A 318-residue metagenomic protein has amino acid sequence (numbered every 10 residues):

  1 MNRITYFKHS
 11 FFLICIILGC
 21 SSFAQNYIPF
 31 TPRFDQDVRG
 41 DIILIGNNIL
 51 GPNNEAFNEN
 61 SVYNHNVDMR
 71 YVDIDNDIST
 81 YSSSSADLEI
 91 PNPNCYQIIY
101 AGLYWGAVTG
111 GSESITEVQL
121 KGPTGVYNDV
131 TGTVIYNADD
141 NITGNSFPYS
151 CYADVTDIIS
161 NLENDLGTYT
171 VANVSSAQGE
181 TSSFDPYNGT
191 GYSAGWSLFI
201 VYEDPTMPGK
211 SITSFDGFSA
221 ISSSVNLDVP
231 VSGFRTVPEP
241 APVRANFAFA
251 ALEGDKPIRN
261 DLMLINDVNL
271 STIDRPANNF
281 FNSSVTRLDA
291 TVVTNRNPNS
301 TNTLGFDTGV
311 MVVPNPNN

Functional and structural regions predicted by a protein language model:
M1-Y27: Bacterial Sec-dependent N-terminal signal peptides
I28-I43, N48, A194-N318: Helix-biased "structured C-terminal domain" signature
E55-Y100, V171: A short beta-strand-loop element at or near the start of a globular domain
V62-S83, I142-Y149, G217-V225, L252-G254: Extracellular beta-rich ligand/substrate-recognition surface
D87-E89, Q97-Y104, Q119, Y152-D154 (+4 more regions): Residues within well-ordered beta-strands of beta-sheet-rich folds
P93-Y100, W105-E113, G125-Y127: Primarily extracytoplasmic ectodomains and periplasmic/lumenal surface modules that are beta-strand-rich
G110-V130, M263-V268: Solvent-exposed beta-hairpin/edge-strand motifs
P123-G189, P276-N318: Cysteine-clustered segments with highest specificity for TGF-beta superfamily mature ligands
